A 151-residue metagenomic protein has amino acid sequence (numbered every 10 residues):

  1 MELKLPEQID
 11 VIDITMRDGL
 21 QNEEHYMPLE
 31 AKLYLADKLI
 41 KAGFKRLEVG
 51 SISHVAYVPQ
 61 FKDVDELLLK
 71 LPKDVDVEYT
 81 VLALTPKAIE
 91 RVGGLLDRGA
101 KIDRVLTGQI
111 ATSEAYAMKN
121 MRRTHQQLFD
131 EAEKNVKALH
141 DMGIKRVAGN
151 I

Functional and structural regions predicted by a protein language model:
L3-I14, K32-G50, V55-K62: N-terminal glycine-rich anion-binding loops that anchor highly charged ligand groups
Q8, Y57-V81, Q127-V147: Alpha-helix-loop-beta-strand connector modules within alpha/beta enzyme cores
I12-I14, I102-E114, A148-N150: Non-cysteine beta-strand/loop elements that form the S-adenosyl-L-methionine
I14-L33, E78-A88, A117-Q126: Active-site mouth loops of central-metabolism enzymes
G19, L39, V92, L106: Conserved, mostly hydrophobic/aromatic
K45-K70, Q109-R123, I151: Glycine-rich, proline-tolerant flexible connector loops at the mouths of alpha/beta enzymes
L84-G99: Catalytic cores of alpha/beta
